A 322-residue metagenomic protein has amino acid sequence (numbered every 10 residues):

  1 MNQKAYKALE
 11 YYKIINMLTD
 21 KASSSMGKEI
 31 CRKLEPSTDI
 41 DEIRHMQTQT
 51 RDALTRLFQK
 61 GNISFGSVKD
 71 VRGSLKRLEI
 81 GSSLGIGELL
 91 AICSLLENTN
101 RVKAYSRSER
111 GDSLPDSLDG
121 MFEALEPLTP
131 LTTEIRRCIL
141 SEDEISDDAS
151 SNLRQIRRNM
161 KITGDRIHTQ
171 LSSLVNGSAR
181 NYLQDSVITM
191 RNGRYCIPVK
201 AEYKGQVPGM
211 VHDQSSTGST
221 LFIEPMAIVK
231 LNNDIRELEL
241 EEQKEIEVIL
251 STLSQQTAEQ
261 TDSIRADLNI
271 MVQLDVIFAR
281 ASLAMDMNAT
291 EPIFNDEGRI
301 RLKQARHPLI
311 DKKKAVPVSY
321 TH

Functional and structural regions predicted by a protein language model:
M1-N62, I80-S83, N100, D112-D116 (+1 more regions): Alpha-helical coupling/stalk and coiled-coil linker elements that connect catalytic or binding modules and transmit
N62, G87-L90, F122: Accessory nucleic-acid engagement and inter-domain coupling regions that lie outside the RecA/P-loop ATPase cores
L75-K76: Extended, amphipathic alpha-helices with heptad-repeat/coiled-coil or helix-bundle character that serve as
L84-N100: Short secondary-structure subsegments characteristic of cysteine-rich extracellular domains
V102-Y105: Short helix C-cap/helix-to-loop transition motifs enriched in small/turn-promoting residues
P115, D119-E126: Extended, charged low-complexity regulatory segments
